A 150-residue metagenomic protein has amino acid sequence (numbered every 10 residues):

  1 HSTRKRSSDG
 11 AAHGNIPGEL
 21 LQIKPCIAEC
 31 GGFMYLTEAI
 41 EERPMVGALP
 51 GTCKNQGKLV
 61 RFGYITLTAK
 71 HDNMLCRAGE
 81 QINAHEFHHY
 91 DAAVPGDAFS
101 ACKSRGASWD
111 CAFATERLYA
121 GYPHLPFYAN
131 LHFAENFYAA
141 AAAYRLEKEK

Functional and structural regions predicted by a protein language model:
H1-N73: Cysteine-nucleophile active-site neighborhood
N55-K150: Amide-donor transfer/coupling interface in amidating biosynthetic enzymes
